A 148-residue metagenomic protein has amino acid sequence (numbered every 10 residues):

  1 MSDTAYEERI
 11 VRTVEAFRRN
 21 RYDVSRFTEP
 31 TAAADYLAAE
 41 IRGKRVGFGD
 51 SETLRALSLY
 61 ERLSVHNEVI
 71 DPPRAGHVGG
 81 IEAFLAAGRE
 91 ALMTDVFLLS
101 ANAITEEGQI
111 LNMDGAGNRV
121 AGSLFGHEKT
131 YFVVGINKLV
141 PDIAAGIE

Functional and structural regions predicted by a protein language model:
M1-T4: Charged, compositionally biased N-terminal leader segments and the immediate start of the first structured element
Y6-L98: N-terminal active-site beta-alpha-beta segment that forms phosphate/nucleotide-binding and substrate-recognition loops
L92-E148: Conserved phosphate- and dinucleotide-binding cores of soluble alpha/beta proteins, encompassing both enzyme active
